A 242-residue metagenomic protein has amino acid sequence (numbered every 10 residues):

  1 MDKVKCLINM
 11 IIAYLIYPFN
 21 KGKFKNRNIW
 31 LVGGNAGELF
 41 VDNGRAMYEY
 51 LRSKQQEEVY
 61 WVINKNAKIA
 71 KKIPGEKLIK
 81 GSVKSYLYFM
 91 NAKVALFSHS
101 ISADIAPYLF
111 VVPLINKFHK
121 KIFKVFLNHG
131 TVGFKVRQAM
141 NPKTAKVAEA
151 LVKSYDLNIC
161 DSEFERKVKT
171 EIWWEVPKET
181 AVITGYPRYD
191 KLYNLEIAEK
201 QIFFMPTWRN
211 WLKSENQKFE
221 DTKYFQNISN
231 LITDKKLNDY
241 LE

Functional and structural regions predicted by a protein language model:
M1-L31, N35-A36: Membrane-proximal basic amphipathic "stem/tether" segments
K5-Y14, V125-G133, I202: Phosphate-binding glycine-rich loops and adjacent basic patches that engage nucleotide phosphates, nucleic-acid
L7, F24, N28, K146 (+2 more regions): Residue-level signal for well-ordered alpha-helical segments
G22-F24, S53-K54, E175, E196 (+1 more regions): A generic structural signal for short, solvent-exposed coil/turn residues that cap or connect secondary-structure
R27-N28, I122, E199-I202: Nucleotide donor/acceptor-binding cores
I29-L192: Active-site and donor-binding regions of nucleotide-sugar-utilizing enzymes
D42-Y50, P187-E242: Conserved catalytic-core segment of nucleotide-activated headgroup transferases in glycan assembly
